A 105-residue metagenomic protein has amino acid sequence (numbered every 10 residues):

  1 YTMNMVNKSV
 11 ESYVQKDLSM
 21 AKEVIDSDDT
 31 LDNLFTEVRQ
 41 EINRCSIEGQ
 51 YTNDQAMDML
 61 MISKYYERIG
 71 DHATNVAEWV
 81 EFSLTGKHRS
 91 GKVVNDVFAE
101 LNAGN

Functional and structural regions predicted by a protein language model:
Y1-N105: Cytosolic, long alpha-helical scaffolding segments
